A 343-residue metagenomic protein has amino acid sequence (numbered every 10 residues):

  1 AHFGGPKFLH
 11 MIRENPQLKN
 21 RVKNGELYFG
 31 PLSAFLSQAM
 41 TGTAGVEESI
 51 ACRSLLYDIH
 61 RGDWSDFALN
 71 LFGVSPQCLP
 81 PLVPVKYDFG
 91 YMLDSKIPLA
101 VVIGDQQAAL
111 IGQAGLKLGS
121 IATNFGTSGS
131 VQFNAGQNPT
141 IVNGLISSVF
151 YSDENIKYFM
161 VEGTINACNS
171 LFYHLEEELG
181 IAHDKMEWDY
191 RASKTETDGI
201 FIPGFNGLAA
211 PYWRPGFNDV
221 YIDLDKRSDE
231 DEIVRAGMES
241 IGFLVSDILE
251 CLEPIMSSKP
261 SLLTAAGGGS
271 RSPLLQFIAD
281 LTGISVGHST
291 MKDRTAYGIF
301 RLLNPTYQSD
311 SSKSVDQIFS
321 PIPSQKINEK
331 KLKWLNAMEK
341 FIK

Functional and structural regions predicted by a protein language model:
H2-G45, I50, L55-D66, N70-L71 (+2 more regions): Active-site core segments that coordinate phosphate-bearing ligands/cofactors across diverse enzyme families
L71-C78: A structural motif corresponding to the C-terminal end of an alpha-helix and its immediate exit/capping segment
L82-D88: Gly/charged, well-structured mid-domain segments that form the phosphate/adenylate-handling core of ATP-dependent
